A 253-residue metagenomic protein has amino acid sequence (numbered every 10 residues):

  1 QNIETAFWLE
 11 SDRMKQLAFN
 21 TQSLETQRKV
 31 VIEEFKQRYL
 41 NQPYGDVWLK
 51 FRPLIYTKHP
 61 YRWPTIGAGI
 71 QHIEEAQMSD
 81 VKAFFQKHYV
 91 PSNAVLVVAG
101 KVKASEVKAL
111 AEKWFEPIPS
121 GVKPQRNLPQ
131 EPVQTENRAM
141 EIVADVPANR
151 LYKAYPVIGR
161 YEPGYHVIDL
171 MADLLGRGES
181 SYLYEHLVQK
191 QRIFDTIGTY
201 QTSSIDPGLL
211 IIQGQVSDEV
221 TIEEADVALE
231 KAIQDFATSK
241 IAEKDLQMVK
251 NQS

Functional and structural regions predicted by a protein language model:
Q1-G45, P60, H72-N93, K113 (+1 more regions): Active-site-adjacent, His/Asp/Glu-enriched structural segments that form or flank metal-binding and acid/base networks
Q1-M14, Y44-Q71, N93-A99, A148-G159 (+1 more regions): M16 family metallopeptidases and their MPP-like homologs
Q16, K36-P43, Y56-P64, P117-P124 (+1 more regions): Secretory-pathway/luminal and periplasmic proteins that interact with or process carbohydrate-rich
A18-L24, Y44, G121-P124, S239-D245: Surface-exposed patches in mature extracellular/periplasmic domains of secreted proteins
I32-K36, A68-I70, V95-K103, L170: Conserved short loop/turn motifs at secondary-structure junctions
T57-K58, R62, P91, V95-G159 (+1 more regions): An aromatic/glycine/proline-enriched structural segment found at the starts of mature extracellular/organellar domains
P60, K82-Q86, R138-I142, T196-T202: Short beta-strand/turn micro-motifs at beta-sheet edges
K153, P163-L175, Y182-L187: Active/ligand-binding-proximal structured segments within catalytic/core domains that scaffold catalytic residues
